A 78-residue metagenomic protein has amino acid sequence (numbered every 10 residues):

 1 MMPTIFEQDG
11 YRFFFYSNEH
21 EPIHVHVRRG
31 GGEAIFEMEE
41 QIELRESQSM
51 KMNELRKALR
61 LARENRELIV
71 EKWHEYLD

Functional and structural regions predicted by a protein language model:
T4-Q8: Short acidic-hydrophobic surface loop/beta-edge motif
G10-R12, E54: Charge-dense, helix-prone N-terminal extensions
R12, R28-R29, R66, K72: Basic side chains
Y16-M50: A short, structured beta-strand/loop element
S49-D78: C-terminal structural segments of small proteins and small subunits
